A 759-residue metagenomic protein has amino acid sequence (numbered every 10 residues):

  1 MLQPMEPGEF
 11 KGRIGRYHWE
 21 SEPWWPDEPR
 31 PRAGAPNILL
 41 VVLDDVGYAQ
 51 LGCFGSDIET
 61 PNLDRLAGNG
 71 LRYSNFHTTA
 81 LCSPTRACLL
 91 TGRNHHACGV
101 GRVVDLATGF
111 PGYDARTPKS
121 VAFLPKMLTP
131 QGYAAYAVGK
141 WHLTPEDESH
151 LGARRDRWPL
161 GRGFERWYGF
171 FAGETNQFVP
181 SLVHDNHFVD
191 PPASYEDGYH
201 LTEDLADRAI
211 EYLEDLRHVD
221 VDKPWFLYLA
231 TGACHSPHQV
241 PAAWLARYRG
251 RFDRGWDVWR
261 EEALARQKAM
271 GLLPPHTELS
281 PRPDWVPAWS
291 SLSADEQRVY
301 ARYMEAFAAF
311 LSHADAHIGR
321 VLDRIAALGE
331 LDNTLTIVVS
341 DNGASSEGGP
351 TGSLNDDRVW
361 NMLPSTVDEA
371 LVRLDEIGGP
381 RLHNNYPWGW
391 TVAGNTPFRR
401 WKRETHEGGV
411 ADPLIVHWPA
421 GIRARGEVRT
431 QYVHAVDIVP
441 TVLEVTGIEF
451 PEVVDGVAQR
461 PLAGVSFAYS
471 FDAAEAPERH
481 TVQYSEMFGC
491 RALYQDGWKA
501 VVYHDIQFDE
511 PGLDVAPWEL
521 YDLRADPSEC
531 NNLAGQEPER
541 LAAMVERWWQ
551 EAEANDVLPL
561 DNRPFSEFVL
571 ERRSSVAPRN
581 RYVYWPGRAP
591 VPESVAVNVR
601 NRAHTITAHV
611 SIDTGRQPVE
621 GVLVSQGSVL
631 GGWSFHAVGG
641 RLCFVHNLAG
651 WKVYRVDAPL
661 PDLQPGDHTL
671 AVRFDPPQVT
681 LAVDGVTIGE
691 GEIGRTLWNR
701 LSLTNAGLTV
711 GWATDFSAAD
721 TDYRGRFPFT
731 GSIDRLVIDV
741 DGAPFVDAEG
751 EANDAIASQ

Functional and structural regions predicted by a protein language model:
M1-W518, P527-E546, R581-W585, P590-V591 (+3 more regions): Formylglycine-dependent sulfatase
L143, G447, W549, E553 (+1 more regions): Non-catalytic alpha-helical coupling and interface elements of nucleotide-dependent molecular machines and regulators
D357-L363, V557-P559, F568-L570: Short alpha-helical linear motifs
D522-L523, I738: C-terminal accessory segments
R524-S528, G685-I688: Asp-box/BNR beta-propeller loop motif
V545-R563: Charge-dense polyanion-binding interfaces
P559-Q759: Extracellular glycan-associated modules
